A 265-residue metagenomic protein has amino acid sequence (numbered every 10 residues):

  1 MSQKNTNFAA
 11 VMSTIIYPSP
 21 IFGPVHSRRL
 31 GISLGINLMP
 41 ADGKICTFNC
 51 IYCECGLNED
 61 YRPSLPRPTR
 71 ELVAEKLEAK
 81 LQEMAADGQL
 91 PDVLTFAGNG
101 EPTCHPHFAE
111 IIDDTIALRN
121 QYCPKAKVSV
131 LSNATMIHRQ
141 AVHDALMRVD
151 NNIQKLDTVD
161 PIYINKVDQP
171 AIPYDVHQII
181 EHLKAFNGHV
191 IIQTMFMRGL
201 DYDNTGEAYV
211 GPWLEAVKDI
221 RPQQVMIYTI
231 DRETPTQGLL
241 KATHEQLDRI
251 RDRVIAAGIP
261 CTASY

Functional and structural regions predicted by a protein language model:
M1-R29, P40, R198-Y265: Auxiliary Fe-S-binding modules of radical SAM enzymes
S2-I51, L57-R67, A79, E83-G88: N-terminal [4Fe-4S]-dependent radical SAM core
Y17, Y61, F96-N99, D175-H182: Generic detector of contiguous secondary-structure segments
I32, C46, L90, P124-A126 (+1 more regions): Residue-level signal for beta-strand positions within conserved beta-sheet cores that form or flank
S33-G35, V93, I153, I191: Short hydrophobic-acidic sequence motifs that mark active-site Asp/Glu residues
Y52-R148: Conserved Radical SAM active-site core
C104-L240: Conserved AdoMet/S-adenosylmethionine-binding subsite of the radical SAM
